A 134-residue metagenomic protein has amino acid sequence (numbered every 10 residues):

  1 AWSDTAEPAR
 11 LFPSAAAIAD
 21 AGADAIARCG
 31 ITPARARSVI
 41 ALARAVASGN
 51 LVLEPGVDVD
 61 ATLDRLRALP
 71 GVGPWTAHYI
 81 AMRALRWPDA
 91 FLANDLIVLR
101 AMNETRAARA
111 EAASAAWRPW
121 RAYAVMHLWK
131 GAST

Functional and structural regions predicted by a protein language model:
A1-T134: HhH-family (HhH-GPD) DNA N-glycosylase catalytic core used in base-excision repair
